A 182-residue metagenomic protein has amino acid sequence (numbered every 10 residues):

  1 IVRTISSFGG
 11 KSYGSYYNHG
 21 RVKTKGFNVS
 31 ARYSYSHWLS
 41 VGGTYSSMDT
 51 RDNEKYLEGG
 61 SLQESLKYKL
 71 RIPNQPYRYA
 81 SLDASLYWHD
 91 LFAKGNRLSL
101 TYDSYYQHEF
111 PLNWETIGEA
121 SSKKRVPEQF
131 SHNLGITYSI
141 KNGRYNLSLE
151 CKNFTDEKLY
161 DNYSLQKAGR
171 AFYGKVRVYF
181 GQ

Functional and structural regions predicted by a protein language model:
I1-G10, M48, D52-S61, P111-E119 (+1 more regions): Outer-membrane beta-barrel translocator domains and adjoining extracellular loop/strand segments of Gram-negative
I1-V2, S15-N18, H132, Y145: Residue-level marker for the onset of beta-strands and adjacent loop->beta junctions in well-ordered domains
V2, S6, G20-K23, P73 (+2 more regions): Generic, ordered loop/turn and secondary-structure boundary motif
R3-I5, G20, K25, S30 (+2 more regions): Residue-level detector of intrinsically disordered/flexible regions characterized by low predicted structural confidence
K11-P111: Gram-negative outer-membrane beta-barrel transporters
V41, K69-Q182: Conserved C-terminal beta-signal and adjacent last beta-strands/turns of outer-membrane beta-barrel proteins
